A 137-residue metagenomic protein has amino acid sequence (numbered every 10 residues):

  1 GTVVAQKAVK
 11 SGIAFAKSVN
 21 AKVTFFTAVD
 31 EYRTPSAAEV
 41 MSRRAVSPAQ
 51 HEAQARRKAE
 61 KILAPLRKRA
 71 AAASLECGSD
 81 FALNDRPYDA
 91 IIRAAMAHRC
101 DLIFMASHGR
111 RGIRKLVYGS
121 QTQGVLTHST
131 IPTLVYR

Functional and structural regions predicted by a protein language model:
G1-V46, R69-G78: Small/aliphatic-rich secondary-structure junction motif
V40-R44, A95-H98, Q121-T122: Short, hinge-like loop/turn segments at secondary-structure boundaries
A45-K61: A short acidic, glycine-rich active-site loop that binds or catalyzes chemistry on phosphate/adenosine moieties
K68-I103: Structural beta-alpha unit
L102-T127: Glycine-rich, Arg-bearing micro-motifs that act as flexible, cationic patches
I131-R137: Short, flexible loop segments at boundaries between secondary-structure elements
